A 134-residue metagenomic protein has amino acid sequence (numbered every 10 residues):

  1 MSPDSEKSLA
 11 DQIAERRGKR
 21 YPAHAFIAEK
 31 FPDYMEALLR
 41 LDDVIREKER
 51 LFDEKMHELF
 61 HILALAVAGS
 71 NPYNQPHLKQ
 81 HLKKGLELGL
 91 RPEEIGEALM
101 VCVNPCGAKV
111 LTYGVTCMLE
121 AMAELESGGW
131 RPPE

Functional and structural regions predicted by a protein language model:
M1-M56, E87, Y113-E134: Acidic, glycine/proline-rich low-complexity segments that act as flexible tails and inter-domain linkers
D42-R46, H61, K79-L86, L99-M100: Amphipathic alpha-helical segments within well-ordered protein domains
D53-F60, P92-E97: Alpha-helical scaffolds flanking conserved acidic
E58-N74: Amphipathic, charged-and-aliphatic alpha-helical interface segments that function as noncatalytic docking
S70-G96: Mid-chain, well-packed structural core segment of small domains
C106-G114: C-terminal structural segments of small proteins and small subunits
